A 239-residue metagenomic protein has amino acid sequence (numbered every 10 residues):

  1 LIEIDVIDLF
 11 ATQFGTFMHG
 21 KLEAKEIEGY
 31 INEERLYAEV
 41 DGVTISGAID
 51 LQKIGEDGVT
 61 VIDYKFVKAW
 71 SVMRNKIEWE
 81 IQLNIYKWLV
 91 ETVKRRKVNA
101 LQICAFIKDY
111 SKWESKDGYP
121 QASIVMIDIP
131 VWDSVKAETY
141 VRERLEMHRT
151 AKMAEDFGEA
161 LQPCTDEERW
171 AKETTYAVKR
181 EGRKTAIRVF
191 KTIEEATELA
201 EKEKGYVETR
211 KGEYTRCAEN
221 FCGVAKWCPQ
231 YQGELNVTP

Functional and structural regions predicted by a protein language model:
L1, T16-A24, W88, E143 (+2 more regions): Short, hydrophobic/amphipathic alpha-helical patches that form generic packing surfaces within helical domains
L1-V61, K68-W70, R74, I81: Metal-dependent nuclease catalytic cores that hydrolyze phosphodiester bonds in DNA/RNA, characterized by
D5, L9, K68-K76, V93 (+3 more regions): Alpha-helix initiation/capping motif
I31, T60-D63, V98-A105: A structural signal for short, well-ordered beta-strand segments and their strand-loop junctions that often border
D63, V72-N75, K112-K116: A short secondary-structure junction signal
W79-T92: An active-site-proximal "capping" alpha-helix that borders the catalytic cofactor pocket
L89-P239: Metal-dependent nuclease catalytic regions and adjoining charged, substrate-binding loops involved in nucleic-acid end
